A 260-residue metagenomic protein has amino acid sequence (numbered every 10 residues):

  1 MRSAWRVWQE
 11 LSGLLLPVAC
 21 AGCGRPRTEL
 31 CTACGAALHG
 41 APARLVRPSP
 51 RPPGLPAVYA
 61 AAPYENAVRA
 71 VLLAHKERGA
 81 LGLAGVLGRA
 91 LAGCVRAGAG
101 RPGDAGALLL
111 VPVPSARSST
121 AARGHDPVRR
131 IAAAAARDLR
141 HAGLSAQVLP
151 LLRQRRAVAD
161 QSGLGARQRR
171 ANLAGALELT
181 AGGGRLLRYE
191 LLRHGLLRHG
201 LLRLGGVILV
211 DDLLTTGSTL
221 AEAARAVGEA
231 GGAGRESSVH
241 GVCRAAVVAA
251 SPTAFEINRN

Functional and structural regions predicted by a protein language model:
M1-N260: Glycine-rich phosphate/pyrophosphate-handling loop used in enzymes and phosphotransfer proteins
